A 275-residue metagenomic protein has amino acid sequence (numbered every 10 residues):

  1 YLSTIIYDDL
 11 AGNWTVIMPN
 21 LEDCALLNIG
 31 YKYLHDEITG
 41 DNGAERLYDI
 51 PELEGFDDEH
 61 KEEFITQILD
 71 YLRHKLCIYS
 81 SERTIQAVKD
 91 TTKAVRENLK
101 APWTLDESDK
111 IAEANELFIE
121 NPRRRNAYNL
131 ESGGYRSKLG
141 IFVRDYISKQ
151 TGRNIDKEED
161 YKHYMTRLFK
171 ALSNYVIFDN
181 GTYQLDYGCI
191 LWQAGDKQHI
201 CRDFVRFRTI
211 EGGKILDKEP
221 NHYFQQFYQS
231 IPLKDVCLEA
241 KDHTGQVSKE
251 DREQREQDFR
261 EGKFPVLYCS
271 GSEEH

Functional and structural regions predicted by a protein language model:
Y1-K263: Helicase motor interdomain insertion/brace
E261-H275: Conserved two-lobed SF2 helicase motor
